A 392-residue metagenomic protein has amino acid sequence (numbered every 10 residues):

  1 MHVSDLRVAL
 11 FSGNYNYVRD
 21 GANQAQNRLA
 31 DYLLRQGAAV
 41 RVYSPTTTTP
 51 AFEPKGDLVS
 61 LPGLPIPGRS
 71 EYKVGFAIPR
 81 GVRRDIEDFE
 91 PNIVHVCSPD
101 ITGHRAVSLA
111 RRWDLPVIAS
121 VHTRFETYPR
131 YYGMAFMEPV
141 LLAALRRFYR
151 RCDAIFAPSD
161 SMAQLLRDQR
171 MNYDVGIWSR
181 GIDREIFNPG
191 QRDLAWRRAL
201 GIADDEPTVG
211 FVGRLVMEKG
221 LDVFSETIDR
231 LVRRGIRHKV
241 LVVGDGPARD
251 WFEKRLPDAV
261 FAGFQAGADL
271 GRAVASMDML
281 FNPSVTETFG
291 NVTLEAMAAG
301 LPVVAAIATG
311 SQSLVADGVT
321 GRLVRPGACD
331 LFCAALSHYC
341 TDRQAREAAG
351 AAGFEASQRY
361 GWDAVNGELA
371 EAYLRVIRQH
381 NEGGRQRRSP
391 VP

Functional and structural regions predicted by a protein language model:
M1-P62, W362, L374, P390-P392: N-terminal subdomain of nucleotide-sugar transferases
S44, V59-P62, L142-D193, I202 (+1 more regions): Donor nucleotide-sugar binding/catalytic pocket of nucleotide-sugar-dependent glycosyltransferases
Y149, F264-Q265, R272-M277: Short alpha-helical donor nucleotide-sugar binding micro-motif in glycosyltransferases
A203-D229: Conserved donor-binding/catalytic core segment of Leloir-type glycosyltransferases
R249-A268: Nucleotide-activated donor-binding/catalytic signature segment of Leloir-type glycosyltransferases, i.e., the conserved
V285: Aromatic "clamp/platform" in nucleotide-sugar-dependent glycosyltransferases that forms part of the donor/acceptor
T293, P302-A306, V315: Short hydrophobic beta-strand element within catalytic cores of glycosyltransferases and related nucleotide-activated
D317-G318, R322-C329, H338-Q344: Conserved acidic donor-binding segment of nucleotide-sugar-dependent glycosyltransferases
